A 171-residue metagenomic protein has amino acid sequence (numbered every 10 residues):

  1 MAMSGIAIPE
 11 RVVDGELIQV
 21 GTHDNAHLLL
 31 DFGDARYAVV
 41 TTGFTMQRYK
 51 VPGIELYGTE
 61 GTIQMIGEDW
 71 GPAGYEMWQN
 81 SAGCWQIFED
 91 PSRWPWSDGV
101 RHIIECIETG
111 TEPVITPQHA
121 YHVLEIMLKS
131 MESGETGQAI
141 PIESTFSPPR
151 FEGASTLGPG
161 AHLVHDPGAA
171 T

Functional and structural regions predicted by a protein language model:
M1-Y37, G43-R48, Q118-Y121: Rossmann-like dinucleotide-binding domain that binds NAD(P)(H)
D24, P52, G99-I103: Hydrophobic alpha-helical segments typical of transmembrane helices and their membrane-interface/capping positions
D34-R36, G61-T62, A82-C84, T111 (+1 more regions): Short acidic/polar mixed-charge low-complexity motifs
T41-T45, Y57-T59, E143-S144: Glycine-rich Rossmann NAD(P)(H)-binding loop
I54, W70-S81: Short polybasic amphipathic segments
E89-V100: Active-site loop of classical SDR/Rossmann-like NAD(P)-dependent oxidoreductases, centered on the catalytic Tyr-X3-Lys
E105-T171: C-terminal helix-rich "cap/oligomerization" subdomain common to oxidoreductases
